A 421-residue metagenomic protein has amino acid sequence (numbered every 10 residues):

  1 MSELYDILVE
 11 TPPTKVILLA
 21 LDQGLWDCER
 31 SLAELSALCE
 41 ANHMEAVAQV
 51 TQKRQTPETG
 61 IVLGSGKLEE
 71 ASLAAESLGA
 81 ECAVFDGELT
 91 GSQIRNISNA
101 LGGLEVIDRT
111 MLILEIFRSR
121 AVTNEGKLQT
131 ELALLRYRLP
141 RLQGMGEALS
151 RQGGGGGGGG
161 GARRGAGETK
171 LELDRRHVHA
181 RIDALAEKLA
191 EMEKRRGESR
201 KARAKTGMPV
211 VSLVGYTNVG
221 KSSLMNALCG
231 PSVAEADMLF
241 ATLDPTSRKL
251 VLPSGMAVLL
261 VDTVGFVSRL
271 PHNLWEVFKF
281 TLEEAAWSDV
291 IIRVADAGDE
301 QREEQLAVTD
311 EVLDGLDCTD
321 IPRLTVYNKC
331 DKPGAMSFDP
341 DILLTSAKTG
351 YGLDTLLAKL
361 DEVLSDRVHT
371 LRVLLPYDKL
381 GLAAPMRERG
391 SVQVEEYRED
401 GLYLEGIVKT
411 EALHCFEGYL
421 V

Functional and structural regions predicted by a protein language model:
M1-I17, P140-V219, M225-N226, G230 (+3 more regions): C-terminal-of-GTPase-core extension/linker across diverse P-loop GTPases
M1-L114: N-terminal accessory targeting/assembly segments
S2-L4, R196, A202-P209, A227-L259 (+3 more regions): Switch I (effector-binding) loop of TRAFAC-class P-loop GTPase G-domains
Y5, G24, R30-E40, S72-S77 (+3 more regions): Conserved C-terminal guanine-recognition region of P-loop GTPase G domains, centered on the G4
D22-D27, T56-I61, R120-G126, K170 (+4 more regions): Flexible beta-alpha connector loops of hexameric P-loop NTPases
D22-W26, R54-T56, E88-G91, M111-L114 (+6 more regions): Conserved nucleotide-binding/hydrolysis micro-motifs of P-loop NTPases
M111-T130: Short alpha-helix plus adjacent loop in nuclease-associated cores
N124-R138, R367-H369, E417: A polyampholytic, Gly/Pro-enriched intrinsically disordered region
